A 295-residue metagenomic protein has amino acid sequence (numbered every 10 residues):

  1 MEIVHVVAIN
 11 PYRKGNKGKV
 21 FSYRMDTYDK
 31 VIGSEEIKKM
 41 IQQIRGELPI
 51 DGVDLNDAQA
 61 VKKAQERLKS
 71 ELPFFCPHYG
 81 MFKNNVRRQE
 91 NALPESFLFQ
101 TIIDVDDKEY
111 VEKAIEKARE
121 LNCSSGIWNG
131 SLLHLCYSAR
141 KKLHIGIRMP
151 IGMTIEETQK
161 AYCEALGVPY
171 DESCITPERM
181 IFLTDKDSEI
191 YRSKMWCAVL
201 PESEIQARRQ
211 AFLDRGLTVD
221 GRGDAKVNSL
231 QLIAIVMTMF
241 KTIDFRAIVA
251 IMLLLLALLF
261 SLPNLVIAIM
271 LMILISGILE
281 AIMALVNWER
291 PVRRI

Functional and structural regions predicted by a protein language model:
M1-F99, R222-A225: DNA replication initiation on ssDNA origins
M1-I3, E120-H134, E164-Y170: Structural alpha-beta junctions
V6-K14, F82-E109, M149-L232: DNA replication initiation modules
S34-I37, I41, L55-V61, V111 (+4 more regions): Short amphipathic alpha-helical segments that mediate assembly, nucleic-acid/protein binding, or membrane association
V105-N129: Short amphipathic alpha-helix segments
L133-R140, D171-T176: Short beta-strand
K141-R148: A generic structural motif
N228-I295: Long, distal/terminal scaffolding or interaction modules with repetitive or compositionally biased sequence
